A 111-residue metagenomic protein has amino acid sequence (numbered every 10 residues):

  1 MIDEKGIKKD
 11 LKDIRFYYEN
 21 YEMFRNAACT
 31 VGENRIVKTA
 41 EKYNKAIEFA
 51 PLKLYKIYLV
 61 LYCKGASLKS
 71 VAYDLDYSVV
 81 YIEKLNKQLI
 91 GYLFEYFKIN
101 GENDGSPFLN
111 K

Functional and structural regions predicted by a protein language model:
M1-E48, K98-K111: N-terminal interaction/assembly modules
N26-A27, V31-N34, K53, D76 (+1 more regions): Short leucine-rich amphipathic alpha-helices used at interfaces
A40, P51-Y55, N86: Short, leucine-enriched amphipathic alpha-helices that occur as contiguous helical runs
K42-K45, I57, S70: Generic beta-strand or strand-like secondary-structure segments
Y43, I82-N100: DNA major-groove recognition helices of helix-turn-helix
F49-A66: Short amphipathic alpha helix immediately N-terminal
K64-Y81: Helix-turn-helix DNA-binding module
